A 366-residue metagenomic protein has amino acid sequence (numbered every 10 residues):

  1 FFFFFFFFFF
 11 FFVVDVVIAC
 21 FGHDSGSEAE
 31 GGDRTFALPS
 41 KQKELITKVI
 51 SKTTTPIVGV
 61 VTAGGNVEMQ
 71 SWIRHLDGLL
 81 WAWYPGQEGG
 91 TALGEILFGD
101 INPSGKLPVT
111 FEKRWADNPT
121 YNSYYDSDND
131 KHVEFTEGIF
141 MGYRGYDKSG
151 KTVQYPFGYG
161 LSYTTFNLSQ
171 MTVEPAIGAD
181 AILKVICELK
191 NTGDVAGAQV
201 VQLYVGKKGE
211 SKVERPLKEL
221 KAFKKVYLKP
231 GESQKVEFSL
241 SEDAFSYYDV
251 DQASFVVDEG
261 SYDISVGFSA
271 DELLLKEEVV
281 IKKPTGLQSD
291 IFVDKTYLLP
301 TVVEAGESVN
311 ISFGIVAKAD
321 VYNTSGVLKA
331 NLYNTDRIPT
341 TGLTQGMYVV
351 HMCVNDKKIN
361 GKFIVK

Functional and structural regions predicted by a protein language model:
F1, F7-V302, S325: C-terminal non-catalytic regions of proteins with extracellular/luminal or membrane-system context
T285-K366: C-terminal outer-membrane/trafficking sorting elements
